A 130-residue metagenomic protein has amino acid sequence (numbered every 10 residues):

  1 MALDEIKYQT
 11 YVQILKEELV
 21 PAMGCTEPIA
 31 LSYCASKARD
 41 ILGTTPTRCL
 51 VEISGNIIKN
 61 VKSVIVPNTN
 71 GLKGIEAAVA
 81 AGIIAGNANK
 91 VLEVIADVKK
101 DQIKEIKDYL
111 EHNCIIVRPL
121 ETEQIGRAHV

Functional and structural regions predicted by a protein language model:
M1-V12, T45-K59: Acidic-glycine-rich active-site phosphate/pyrophosphate-binding loop
A2, I6-T10, T26-Y33, N70-G74 (+2 more regions): Conserved active-site and cofactor/substrate-binding residues in soluble primary-metabolism enzymes
T10-M23: Generic N-terminal amphipathic, Lys/Arg-enriched alpha-helix
P21-G24, I65, T69, E93-A96: Hydrophobic alpha-helical scaffolding
P28-T44: Alpha-helical support elements that line or immediately flank enzyme active sites and cofactor-binding pockets
T47-N89, I103-I115: A structural-propensity feature for long, helix-poor, extended segments
I115-V117, I125-G126: C-terminal binding/interaction regions
A128-V130: Conserved small/polar residues in nucleotide/adenosyl-binding loops
